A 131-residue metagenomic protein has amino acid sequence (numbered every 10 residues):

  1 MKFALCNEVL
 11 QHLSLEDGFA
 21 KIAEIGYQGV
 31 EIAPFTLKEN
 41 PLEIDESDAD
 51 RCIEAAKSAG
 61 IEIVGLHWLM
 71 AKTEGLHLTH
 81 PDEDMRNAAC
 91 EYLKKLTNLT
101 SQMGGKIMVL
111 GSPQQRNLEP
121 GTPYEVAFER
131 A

Functional and structural regions predicted by a protein language model:
M1-L13: Boundary/entry segment of secreted carbohydrate-active catalytic domains
V9-Q11, P34-T36, L69-K72, Q114-R116: Active-site-proximal loop/turn and secondary-structure-junction residues that shape catalytic pockets, frequently
E16-D17, K57-S58, E62, G75-A131: Active-site acidic/histidine proton-transfer and metal-coordination neighborhood in alpha/beta enzyme cores
E16-F35, M103-G104: Catalytic domains of carbohydrate-active enzymes, especially glycoside hydrolases
F19-I22, E46-E54, L93-T97: Generic structural signal for well-ordered alpha-helices, preferentially at hydrophobic/aromatic core positions
E31, G65-H67, V109: Conserved beta-strand positions in the central sheet of alpha/beta enzyme cores
A33-K57, S112-E119: Glycine-rich, proline-tolerant flexible connector loops at the mouths of alpha/beta enzymes
